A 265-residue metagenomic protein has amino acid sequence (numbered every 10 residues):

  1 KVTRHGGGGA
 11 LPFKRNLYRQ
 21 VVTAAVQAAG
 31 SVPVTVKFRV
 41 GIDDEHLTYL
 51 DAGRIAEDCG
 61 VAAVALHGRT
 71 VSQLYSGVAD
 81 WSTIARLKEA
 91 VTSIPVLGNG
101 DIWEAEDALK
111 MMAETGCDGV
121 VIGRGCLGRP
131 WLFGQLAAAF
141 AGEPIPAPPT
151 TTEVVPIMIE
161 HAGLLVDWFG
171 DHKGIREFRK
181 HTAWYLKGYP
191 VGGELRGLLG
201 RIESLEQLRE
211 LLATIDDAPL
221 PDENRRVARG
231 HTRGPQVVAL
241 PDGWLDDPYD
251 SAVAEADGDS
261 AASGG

Functional and structural regions predicted by a protein language model:
K1-V34, R39-L47, E57: Active-site beta->alpha loop and helix N-cap motifs at the rims of alpha/beta catalytic domains
K1-Y18, R69-W81, P144-I145: Glycine-rich tight-turn/loop motif centered on a GG-T
P12, D43, L74, G98-N99: Residue-level marker of alpha-helix boundaries and capping positions
Q20-T23, Q27-A28, P33, T48-A63 (+4 more regions): Alpha/beta catalytic cores of nucleotide-metabolism and tRNA/nucleoside-modifying enzymes
K37-D43, H67-V71, D101-W103, G125: Active-site beta-loop-alpha junctions enriched in small/polar residues
